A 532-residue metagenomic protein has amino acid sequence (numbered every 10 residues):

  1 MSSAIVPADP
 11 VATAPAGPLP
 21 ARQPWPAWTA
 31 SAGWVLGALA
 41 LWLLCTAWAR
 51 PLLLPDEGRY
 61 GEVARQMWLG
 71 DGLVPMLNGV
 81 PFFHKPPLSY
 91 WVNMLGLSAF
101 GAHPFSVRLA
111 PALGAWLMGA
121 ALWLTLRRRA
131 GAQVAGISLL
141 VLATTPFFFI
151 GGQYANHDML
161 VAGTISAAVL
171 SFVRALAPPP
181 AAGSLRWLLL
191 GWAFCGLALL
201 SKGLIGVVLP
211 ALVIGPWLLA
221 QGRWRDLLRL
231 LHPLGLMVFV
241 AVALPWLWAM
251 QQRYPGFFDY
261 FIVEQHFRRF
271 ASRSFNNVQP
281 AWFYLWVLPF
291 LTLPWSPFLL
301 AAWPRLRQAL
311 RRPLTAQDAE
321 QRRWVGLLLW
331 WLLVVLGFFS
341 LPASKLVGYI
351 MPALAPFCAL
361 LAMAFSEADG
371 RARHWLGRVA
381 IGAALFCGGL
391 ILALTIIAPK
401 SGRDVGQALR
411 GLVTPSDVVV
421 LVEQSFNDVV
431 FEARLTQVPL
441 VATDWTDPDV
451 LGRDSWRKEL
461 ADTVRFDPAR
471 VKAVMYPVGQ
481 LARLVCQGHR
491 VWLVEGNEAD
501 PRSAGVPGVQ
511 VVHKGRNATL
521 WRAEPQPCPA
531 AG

Functional and structural regions predicted by a protein language model:
S2-S366, G370-R371, V430-L435: Membrane-integral, polyisoprenol-dependent glycosyltransferases of the GT-C/oligosaccharyltransferase superfamily
A4, S401-Q424, L435-G532: Luminal/periplasmic acceptor-recognition loop/helix of membrane-associated glycosyltransferases
A121, W331, L346, P399-G406 (+1 more regions): Alpha-helix initiation and capping sites
A271-S272, Y284, G389-L392, L460-D467: Short glycine/proline- and acidic residue-enriched helix-loop micro-motifs that form flexible lids or anion-recognition
R322-V325, G377-G382, D449-D454: Long, charged amphipathic helices and adjacent flexible linkers at domain junctions
G348, G388-G411: Hydrophobic alpha-helical transmembrane segments in integral membrane proteins
F365-I391: Signature aromatic-anchored transmembrane alpha helix within multi-pass, membrane-resident enzymes that catalyze glycan
F426-D428: Short, catalytically relevant binding-site loops at active-site mouths
